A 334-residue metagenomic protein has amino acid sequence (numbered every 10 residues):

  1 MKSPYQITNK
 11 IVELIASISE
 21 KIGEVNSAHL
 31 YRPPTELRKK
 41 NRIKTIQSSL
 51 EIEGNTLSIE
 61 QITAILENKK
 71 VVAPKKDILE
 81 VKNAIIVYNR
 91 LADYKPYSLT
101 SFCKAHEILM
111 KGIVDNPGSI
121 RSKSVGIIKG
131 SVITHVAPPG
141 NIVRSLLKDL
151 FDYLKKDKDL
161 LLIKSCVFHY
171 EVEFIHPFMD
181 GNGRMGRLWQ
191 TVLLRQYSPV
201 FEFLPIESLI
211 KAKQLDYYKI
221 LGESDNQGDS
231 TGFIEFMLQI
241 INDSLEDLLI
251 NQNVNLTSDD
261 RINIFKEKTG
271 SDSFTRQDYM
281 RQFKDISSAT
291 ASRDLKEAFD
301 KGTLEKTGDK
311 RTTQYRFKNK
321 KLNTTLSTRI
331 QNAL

Functional and structural regions predicted by a protein language model:
M1-L334: FIC/Doc superfamily catalytic core
